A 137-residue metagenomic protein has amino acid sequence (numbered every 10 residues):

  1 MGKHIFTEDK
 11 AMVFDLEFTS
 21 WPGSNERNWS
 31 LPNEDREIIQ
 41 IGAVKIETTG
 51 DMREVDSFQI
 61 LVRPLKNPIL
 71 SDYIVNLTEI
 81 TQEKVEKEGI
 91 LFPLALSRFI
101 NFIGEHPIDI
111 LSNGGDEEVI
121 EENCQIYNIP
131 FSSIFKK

Functional and structural regions predicted by a protein language model:
G2-E117: Conserved non-catalytic scaffold segment of RNase H-like nuclease domains
G115-K137: Substrate-recognition/cap helix-loop segment adjacent to the acidic, metal-dependent catalytic center of Asp-based
